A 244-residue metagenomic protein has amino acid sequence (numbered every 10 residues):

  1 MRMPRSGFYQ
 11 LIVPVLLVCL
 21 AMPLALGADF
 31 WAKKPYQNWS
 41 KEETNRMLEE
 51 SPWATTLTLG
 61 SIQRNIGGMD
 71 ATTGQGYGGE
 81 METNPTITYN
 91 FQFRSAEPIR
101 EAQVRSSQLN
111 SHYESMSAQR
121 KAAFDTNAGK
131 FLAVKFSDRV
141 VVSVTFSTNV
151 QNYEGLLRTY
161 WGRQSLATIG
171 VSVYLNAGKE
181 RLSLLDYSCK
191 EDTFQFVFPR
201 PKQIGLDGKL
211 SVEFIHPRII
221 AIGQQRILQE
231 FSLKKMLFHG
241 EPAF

Functional and structural regions predicted by a protein language model:
M1-Y9: N-terminal secretory signal peptides that target proteins for export/translocation
Q10-P23: Bacterial N-terminal signal peptides
A28-F244: PEST-like low-complexity, intrinsically disordered acidic/proline/serine-rich tracts that flank trafficking/processing
